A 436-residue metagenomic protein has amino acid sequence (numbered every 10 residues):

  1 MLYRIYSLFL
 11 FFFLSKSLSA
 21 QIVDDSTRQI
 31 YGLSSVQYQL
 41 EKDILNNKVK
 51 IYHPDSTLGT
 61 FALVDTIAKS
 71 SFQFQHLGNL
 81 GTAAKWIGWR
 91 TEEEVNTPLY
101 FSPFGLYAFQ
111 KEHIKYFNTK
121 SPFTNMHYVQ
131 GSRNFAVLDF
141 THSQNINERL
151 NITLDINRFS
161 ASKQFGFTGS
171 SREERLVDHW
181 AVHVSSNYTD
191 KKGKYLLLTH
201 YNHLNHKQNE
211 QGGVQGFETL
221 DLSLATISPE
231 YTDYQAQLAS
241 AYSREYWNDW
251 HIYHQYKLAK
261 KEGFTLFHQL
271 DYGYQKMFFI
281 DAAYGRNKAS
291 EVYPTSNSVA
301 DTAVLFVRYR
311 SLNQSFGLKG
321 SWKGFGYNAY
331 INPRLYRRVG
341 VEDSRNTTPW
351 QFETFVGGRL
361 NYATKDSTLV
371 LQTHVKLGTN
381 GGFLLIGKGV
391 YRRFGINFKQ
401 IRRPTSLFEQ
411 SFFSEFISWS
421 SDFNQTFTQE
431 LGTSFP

Functional and structural regions predicted by a protein language model:
M1-S26, Y195, F264: Bacterial Sec-dependent N-terminal signal peptides
S17, N151, G326: Exposed beta-strand and adjacent loop surfaces of beta-rich binding modules that mediate intermolecular recognition
A20-L222, K257-K261, V390-R392: Membrane-proximal, glycine/serine-rich, low-complexity loop/turn segments characteristic of large bacterial
A20-N79, L220-V299, L384-I386, F398 (+1 more regions): N-terminal start-of-domain structural block
S70, A161-Y246, G381-L385, R392-P436: Outer-membrane beta-barrel translocator/channel fold
S102-Y107, Q130-N134, L176, E230-D233 (+3 more regions): A short linear-motif detector with a strong N-terminal bias
T119-S121, R244-A283, S298-P436: Exposed, low-structure sequence patches enriched in small/polar residues
